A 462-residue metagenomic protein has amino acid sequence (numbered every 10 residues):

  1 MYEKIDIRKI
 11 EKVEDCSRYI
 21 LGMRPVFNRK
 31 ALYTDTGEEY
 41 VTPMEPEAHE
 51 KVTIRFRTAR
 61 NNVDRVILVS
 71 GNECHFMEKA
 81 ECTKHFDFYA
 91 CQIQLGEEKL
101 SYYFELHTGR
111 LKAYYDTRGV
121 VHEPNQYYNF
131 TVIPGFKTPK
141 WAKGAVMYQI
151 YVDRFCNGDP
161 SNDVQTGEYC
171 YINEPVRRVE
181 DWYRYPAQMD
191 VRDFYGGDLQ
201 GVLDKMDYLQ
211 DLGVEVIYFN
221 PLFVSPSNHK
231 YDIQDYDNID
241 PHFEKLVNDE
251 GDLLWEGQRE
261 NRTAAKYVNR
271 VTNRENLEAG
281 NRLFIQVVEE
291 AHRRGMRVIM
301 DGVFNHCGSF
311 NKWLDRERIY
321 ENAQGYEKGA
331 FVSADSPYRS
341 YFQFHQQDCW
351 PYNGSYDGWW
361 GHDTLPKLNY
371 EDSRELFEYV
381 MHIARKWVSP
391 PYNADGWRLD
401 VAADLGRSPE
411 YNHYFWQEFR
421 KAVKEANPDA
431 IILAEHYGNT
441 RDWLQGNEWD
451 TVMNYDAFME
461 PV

Functional and structural regions predicted by a protein language model:
M1-Y148: Glycan-association/targeting regions that enable binding to alpha-glucans and other polysaccharides
T58-D64, L95-L100, G109, L203-I217 (+1 more regions): Short, solvent-exposed loop/edge-beta patches enriched in aromatic
T58-R60, E81, I93-E97, T108 (+7 more regions): Short, flexible loop/turn elements at secondary-structure junctions
N62, V146, G213, D232 (+1 more regions): Short loop/turn motifs at secondary-structure junctions
V146-Y148, I217-F219, V298-M300, W397 (+2 more regions): Hydrophobic faces of well-ordered beta-strands that scaffold small-molecule active sites in alpha/beta enzyme cores
V152-E215, L222-P391, F419, E425 (+1 more regions): Substrate-binding/active-site clefts of carbohydrate-active enzymes
F310-L314, A384-R385, P391-D395, L405 (+4 more regions): Conserved alpha/beta catalytic core and glycan-binding cleft of carbohydrate-active enzymes
S408-Y411: Short, solvent-exposed loop/turn segments at secondary-structure boundaries
